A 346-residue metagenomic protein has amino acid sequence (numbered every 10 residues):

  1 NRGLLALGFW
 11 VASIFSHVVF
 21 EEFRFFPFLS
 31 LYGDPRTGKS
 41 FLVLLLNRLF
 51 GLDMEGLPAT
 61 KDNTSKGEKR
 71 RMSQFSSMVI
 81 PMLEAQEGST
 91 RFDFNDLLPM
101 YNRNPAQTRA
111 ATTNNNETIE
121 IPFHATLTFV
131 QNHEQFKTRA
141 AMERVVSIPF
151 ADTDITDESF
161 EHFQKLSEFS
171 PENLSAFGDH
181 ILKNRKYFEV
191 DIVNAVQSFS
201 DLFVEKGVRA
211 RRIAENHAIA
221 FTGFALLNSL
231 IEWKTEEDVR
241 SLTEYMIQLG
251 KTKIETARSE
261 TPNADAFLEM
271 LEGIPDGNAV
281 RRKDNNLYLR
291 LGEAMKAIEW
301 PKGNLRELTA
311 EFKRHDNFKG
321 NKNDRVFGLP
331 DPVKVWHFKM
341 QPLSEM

Functional and structural regions predicted by a protein language model:
N1-D62, H217, N228: P-loop NTPase catalytic core of nucleic-acid-dependent motor ATPases
G51, F94-T118: Conserved catalytic/switch belt of AAA+ P-loop NTPases
P58-P81, A85, N116-T118: Conserved alpha-helical scaffold flanking the Walker A/P-loop in AAA+ ATPase domains
R71-F75, S89-R91, T118-F123, K137-A141: Conserved catalytic network of the ASCE P-loop NTPase/AAA+ motor domain
V79-Y101, N132-E143: Conserved AAA+/SF3 P-loop NTPase catalytic/coupling segment centered on the Walker-B
P81-L83, T108-A110, P122-N132, V146-P149: Structural recognition of the conserved hydrophobic beta-strand(s) that form the central parallel beta-sheet of P-loop
I121-F123, T138-R240: Phosphate-sensing "switch" segment of ASCE/P-loop ATPases
D191-M346: DNA transaction DNA-binding modules
